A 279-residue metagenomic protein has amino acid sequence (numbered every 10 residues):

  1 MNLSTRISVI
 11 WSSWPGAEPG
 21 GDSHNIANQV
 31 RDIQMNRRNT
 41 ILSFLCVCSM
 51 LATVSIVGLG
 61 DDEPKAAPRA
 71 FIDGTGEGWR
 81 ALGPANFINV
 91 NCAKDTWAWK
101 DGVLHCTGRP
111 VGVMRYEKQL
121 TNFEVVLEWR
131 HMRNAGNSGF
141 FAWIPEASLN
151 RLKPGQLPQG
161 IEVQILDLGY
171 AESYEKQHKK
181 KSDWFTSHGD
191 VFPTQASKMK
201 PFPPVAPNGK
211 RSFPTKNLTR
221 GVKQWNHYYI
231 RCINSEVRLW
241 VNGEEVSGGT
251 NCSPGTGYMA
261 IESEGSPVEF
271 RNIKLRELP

Functional and structural regions predicted by a protein language model:
N2-V9: Extreme N-terminal basic, low-complexity initiation segments that serve as generic localization/processing leaders
P15-E18: Residue-level detector of structural "landmarks"
G20-Q34: Short, Lys/Arg-enriched N-terminal segments with co-localized hydrophobic residues within the first ~10-30 amino acids
R37-I41: N-terminal export leaders
S43-F44, D61: N-terminal export/targeting leaders of redox proteins
F44-V54: Bacterial N-terminal signal peptides
L59-P279: Carbohydrate-interacting regions of secretory-pathway proteins
